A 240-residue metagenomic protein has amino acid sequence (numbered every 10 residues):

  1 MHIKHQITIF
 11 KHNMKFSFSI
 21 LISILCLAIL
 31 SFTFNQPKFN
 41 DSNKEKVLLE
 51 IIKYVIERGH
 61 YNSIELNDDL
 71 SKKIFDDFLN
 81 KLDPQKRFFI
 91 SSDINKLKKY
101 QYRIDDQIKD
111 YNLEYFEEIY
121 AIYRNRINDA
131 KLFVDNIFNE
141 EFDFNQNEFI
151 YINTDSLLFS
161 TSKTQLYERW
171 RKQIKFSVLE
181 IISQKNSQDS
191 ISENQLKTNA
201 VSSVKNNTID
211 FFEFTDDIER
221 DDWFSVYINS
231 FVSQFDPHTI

Functional and structural regions predicted by a protein language model:
M1-K4, Q36: Intrinsic-disorder/low-complexity coil detector
I3-K11: Short, basic, low-complexity termini and linkers enriched in Ser/Thr/Gly/Pro that act as targeting/leader peptides
K15-I240: Flexible, low-complexity junctional segments that flank or bridge functional domains
